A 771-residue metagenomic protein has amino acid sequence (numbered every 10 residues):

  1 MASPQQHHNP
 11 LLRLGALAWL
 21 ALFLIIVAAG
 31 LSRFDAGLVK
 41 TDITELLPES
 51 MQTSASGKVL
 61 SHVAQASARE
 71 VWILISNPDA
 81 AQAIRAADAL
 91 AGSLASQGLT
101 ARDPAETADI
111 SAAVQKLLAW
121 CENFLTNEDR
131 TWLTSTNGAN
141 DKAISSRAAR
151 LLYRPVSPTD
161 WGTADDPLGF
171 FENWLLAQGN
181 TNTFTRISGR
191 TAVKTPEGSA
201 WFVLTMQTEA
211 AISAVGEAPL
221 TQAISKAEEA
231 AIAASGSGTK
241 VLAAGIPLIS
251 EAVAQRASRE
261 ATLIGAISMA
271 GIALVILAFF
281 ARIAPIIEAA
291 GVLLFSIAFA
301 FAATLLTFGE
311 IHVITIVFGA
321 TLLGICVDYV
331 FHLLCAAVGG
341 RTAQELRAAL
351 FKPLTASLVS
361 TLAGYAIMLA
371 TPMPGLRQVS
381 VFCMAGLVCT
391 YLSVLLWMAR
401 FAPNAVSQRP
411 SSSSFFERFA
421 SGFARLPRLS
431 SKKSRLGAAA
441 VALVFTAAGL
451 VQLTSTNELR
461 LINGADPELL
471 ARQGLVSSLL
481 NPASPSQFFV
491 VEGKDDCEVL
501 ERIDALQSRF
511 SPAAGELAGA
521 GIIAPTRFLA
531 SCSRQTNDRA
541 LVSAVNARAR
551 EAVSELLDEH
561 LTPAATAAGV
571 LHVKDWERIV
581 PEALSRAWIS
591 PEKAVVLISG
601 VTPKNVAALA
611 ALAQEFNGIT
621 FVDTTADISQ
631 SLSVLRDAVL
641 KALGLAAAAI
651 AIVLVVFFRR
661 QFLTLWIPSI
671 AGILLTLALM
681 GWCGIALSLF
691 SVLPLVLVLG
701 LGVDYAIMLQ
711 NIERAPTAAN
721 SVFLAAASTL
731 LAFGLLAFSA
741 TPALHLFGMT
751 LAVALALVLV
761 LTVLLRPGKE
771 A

Functional and structural regions predicted by a protein language model:
M1-L24, S32, A348, C389-A447 (+1 more regions): Interfacial helix-loop-helix hairpins and adjacent transmembrane helices of multi-pass alpha-helical membrane proteins
S32-P78, T181-R190, R428-L429, Q452-K494 (+2 more regions): Solvent-exposed, non-transmembrane loop/terminal regulatory segments of multi-pass membrane proteins
S50, S54, T107-Q207, A252 (+1 more regions): Extracytoplasmic
V59, K433-L556: Juxtamembrane segments of multi-pass membrane proteins
S157-R282, A568-I652: Extracytoplasmic
P285-H332, F662-A706, G734: Hydrophobic transmembrane alpha-helices and their membrane-interface caps in long multi-pass transport proteins
L306-T307, I316, L322-V338, F351 (+5 more regions): Transmembrane alpha-helices and their membrane-interface boundaries in multi-pass membrane transporters and channels
G340-T371, I712-A740: Pore- and gate-forming transmembrane helices of large, multi-pass membrane proteins
